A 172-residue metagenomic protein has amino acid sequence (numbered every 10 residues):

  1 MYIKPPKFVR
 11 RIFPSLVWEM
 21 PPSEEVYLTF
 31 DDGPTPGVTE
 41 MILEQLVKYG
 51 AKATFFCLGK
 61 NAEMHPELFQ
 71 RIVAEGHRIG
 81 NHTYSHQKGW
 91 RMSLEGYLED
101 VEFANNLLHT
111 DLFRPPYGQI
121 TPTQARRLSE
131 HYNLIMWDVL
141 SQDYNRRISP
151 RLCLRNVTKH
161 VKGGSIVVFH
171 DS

Functional and structural regions predicted by a protein language model:
Y2-N81, S85-K88, G96, H109-T110: Active-site beta->alpha N-cap acidic-glycine motif
I42, L68, D100-L107, Q124 (+1 more regions): A general structural detector for well-ordered alpha-helical segments in enzyme core domains, enriched
Y49-A51, A74-I79, S129-W137, G163: Glycine-enriched alpha-helix->loop->beta-strand junction motifs that scaffold or abut catalytic
L58, D111-T121: Catalytic beta/alpha-barrel core
H65, G89-M92, Y144-R151: Short, charged, surface-exposed secondary-structure boundary motifs
G89-A104: Glycine/small-residue-rich loop that forms an oxyanion/phosphate-binding "nest" at active or ligand-binding sites
Q119-H160: His/Asp/Glu-enriched short active-site or ligand-binding loop at hydrolase and phosphoryl-transfer sites
V157-S172: Catalytic grooves of carbohydrate-active enzymes
